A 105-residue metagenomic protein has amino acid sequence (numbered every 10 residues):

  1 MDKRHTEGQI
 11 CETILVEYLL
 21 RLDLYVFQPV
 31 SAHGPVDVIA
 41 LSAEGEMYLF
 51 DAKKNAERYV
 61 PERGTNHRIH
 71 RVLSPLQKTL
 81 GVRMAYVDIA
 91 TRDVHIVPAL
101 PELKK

Functional and structural regions predicted by a protein language model:
M1-P29: Acidic-basic catalytic patches of nuclease active cores, encompassing PD-(D/E)XK and other metal-cofactor nuclease
L15, L19, V38-A40, E44-R58: Conserved catalytic cores of phosphodiester-cleaving nucleases, focusing on short active-site segments
D23, E46, T79-G81: A generic structural signal for alpha->beta connector loops
Q28-V30, P61-E62: Short histidine-centered beta-strand/loop micro-motifs that create catalytic or ligand/metal-coordination sites
A32-P35: Short acidic/glycine-enriched loop/turn segments that link adjacent beta-strands
N55-R83: Short, charged, amphipathic alpha-helix that recurs within catalytic cores of restriction-modification and other
K78-K105: Domain-level recognition of nuclease-like catalytic cores that cleave nucleotide substrates
